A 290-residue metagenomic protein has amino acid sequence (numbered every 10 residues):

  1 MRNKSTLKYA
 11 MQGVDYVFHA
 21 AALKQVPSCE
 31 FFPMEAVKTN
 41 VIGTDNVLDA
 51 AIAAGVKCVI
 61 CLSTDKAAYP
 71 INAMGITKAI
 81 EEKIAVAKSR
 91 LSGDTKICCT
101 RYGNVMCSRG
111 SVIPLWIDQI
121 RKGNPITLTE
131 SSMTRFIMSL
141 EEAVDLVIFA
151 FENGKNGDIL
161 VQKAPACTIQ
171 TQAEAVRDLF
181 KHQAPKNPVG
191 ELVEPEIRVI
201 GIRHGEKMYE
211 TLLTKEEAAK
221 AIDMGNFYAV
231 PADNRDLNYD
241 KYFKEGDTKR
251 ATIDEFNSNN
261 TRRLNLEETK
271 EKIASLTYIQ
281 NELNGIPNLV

Functional and structural regions predicted by a protein language model:
M1-Y16: Conserved Rossmann-fold cofactor-binding substructure of NAD(P)-dependent oxidoreductases
R2, A36, R135: Glycosyltransferase donor-binding loop in the core domain
R2, A67, V105-C107: Conserved sequence/active-site signature of Rossmann-fold short-chain dehydrogenase/reductase
A10-M11, F31-M34, M74-T77, I113-L115 (+2 more regions): Short, glycine/charged-enriched secondary-structure capping and boundary segments
Y16-H19, L23-K83, A87, I97: Conserved Rossmann-fold NAD(P)-dependent oxidoreductase catalytic core, especially the SDR/UDP-sugar
V47, A53, E82-V290: Strand-loop microenvironment adjacent to phosphate/nucleotide-handling motifs in alpha/beta enzyme folds
